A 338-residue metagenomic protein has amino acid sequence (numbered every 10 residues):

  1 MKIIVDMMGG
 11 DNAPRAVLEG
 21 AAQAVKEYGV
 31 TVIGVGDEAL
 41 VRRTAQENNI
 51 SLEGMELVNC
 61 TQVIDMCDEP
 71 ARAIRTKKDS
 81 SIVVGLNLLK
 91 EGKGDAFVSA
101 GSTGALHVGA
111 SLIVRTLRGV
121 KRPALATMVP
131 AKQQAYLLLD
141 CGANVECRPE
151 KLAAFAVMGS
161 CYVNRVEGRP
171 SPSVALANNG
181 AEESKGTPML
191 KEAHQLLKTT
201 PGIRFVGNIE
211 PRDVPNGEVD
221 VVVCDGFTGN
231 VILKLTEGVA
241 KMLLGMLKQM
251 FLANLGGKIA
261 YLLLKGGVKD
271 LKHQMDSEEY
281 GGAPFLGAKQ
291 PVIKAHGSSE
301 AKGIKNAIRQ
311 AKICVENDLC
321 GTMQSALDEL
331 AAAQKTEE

Functional and structural regions predicted by a protein language model:
M1-R42: N-terminal phosphate-binding or glycine-rich loops at protein starts, especially the Walker A/P-loop of NTPases
V5-R15, A143-A153, K294-E300: Short, glycine-rich nucleotide/cofactor-binding loops
A13-V17, D79-G92, A96-A110, L117 (+6 more regions): Short glycine/serine/threonine-rich phosphate/pyrophosphate-binding segments that cradle anionic phosphate groups
R15-A16, T31-I33, A39, V145-G207 (+3 more regions): Glycine-rich phosphate/diphosphate-binding loop of Rossmann-like nucleotide-binding domains
V25-Y28, Q46-G54, E167, L197-I203: Short helix-capping segments at alpha-helix termini
I50-G94: Phosphate/nucleotide-donor binding subsite
S111-A124, M128-L138, E218-V222, G226-T336: Glycine-rich phosphate/nucleotide-binding loop
